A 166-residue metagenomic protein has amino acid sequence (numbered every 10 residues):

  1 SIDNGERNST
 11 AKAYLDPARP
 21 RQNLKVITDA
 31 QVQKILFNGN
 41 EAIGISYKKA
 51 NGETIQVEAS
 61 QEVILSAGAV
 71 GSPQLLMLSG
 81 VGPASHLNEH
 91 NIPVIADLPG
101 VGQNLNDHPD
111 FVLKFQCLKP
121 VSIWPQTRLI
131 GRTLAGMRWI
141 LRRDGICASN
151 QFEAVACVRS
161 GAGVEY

Functional and structural regions predicted by a protein language model:
S1-A42, S46-K48, V112-G136: Conserved redox-cofactor binding core of oxidoreductases
P20, P73, P83-Y166: Mid-to-C-terminal "cap/lid" subdomains and adjacent gly/pro-rich loops that border and regulate access to redox
I27-T28, L65-S66, V94-D97: General beta-strand structural signal in soluble alpha/beta enzymes
T28, K49, A67-G68, S79: Glycine-rich, N-terminal phosphate-binding loop of Rossmann-like dinucleotide-binding domains
E41, N51-I55, V164: Short acidic/polar mixed-charge low-complexity motifs
S46-A50, C157-R159: A generic structural motif
N51-V70: Core beta-strand elements of the Rossmann-like FAD/NAD(P) dinucleotide-binding domain in flavoenzyme oxidoreductases
E62, A69-P83: Alpha-helical support elements that line or immediately flank enzyme active sites and cofactor-binding pockets
